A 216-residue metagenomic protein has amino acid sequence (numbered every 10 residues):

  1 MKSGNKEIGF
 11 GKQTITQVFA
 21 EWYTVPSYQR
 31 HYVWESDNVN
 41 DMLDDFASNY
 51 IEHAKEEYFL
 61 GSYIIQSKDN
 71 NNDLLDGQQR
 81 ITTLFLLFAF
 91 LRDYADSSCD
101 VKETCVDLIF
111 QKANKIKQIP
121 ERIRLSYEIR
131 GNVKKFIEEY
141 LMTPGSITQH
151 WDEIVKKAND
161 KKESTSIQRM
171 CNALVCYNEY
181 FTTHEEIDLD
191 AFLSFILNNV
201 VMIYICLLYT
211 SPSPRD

Functional and structural regions predicted by a protein language model:
M1-L75, Q79, F85, D190 (+1 more regions): Short alpha-helix boundary/capping and kink motifs at helix termini
E52-H53, Y94-S98: Secondary-structure transition/capping motifs at alpha-helix termini and the adjoining loop/turn into the next element
I81-A95: Short active-site loop/helix that positions an aromatic residue
C105-T143: Extended charged low-complexity segments that act as oligomerization/scaffolding linkers
R130-L193: Long, basic N-terminal domains or extensions that often function in RNA/ssDNA interaction or organelle/cellular
F195-L197: Non-transmembrane, interaction-prone alpha-helical and coil segments associated with secretion and export
Y209-D216: Conserved small/polar residues in nucleotide/adenosyl-binding loops
